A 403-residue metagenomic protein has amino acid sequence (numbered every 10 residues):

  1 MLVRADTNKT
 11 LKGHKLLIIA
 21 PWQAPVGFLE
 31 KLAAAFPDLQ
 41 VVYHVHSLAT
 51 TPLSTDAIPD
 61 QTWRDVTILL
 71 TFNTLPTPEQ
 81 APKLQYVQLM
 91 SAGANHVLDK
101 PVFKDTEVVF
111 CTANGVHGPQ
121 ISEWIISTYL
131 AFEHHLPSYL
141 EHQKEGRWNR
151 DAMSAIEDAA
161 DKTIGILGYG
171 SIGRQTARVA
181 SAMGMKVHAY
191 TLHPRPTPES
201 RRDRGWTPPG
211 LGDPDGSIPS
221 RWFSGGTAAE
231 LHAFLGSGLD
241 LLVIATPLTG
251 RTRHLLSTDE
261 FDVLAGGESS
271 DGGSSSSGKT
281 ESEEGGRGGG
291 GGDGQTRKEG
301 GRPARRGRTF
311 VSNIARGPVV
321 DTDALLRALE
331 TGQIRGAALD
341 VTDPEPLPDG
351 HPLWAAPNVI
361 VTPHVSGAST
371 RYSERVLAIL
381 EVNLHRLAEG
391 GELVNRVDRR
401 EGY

Functional and structural regions predicted by a protein language model:
M1-V66: N-terminal glycine-/charge-rich "phosphate-binding" loop or analogous flexible N-terminal tail
L2-T10, K31-L32, C111, G115-W124 (+4 more regions): C-terminal helix-to-coil terminal segments
W63-Q143, I156-E157: Phosphate/diphosphate ligand-binding glycine-rich loop within oxidoreductases
F72, M90, A245-L248, N313-I314 (+1 more regions): Short, well-ordered coil/turn residues at beta-beta hairpins and beta-strand->alpha-helix junctions within
L84-V97, D262-G273, G278-G286, G292-E345: ADP-ribose/adenylate-binding Rossmann-like module
F103-V116, R306-N313, L326-D343, W354-S366: Rossmann-fold dehydrogenase core element
S122-S138, D161, R174, S181-K186 (+1 more regions): Oxidoreductase and adenylate-handling cofactor-binding alpha/beta cores
D151-D271, G278-R287, G292-P303: Rossmann-like dinucleotide/phosphate-binding beta-alpha-beta segment
